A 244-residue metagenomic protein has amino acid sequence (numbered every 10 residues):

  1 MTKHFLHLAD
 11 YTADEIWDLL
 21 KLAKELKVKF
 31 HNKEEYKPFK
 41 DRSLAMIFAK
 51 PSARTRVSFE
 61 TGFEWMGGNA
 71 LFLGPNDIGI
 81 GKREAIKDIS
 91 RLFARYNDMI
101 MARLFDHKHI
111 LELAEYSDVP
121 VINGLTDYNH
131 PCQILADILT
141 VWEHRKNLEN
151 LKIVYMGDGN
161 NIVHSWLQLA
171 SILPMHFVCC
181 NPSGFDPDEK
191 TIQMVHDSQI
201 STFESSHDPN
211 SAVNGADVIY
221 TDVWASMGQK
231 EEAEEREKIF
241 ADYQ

Functional and structural regions predicted by a protein language model:
M1-V57, T61: Positively charged, low-complexity intrinsically disordered leader regions
S43-L44, F48-Y96: Active-site cofactor/substrate anionic-group-binding motifs, chiefly glycine- and Lys/Arg-rich phosphate-binding loops
A49-T61, H144-D222: Glycine-rich phosphate/diphosphate-binding loop of Rossmann-like nucleotide-binding domains
L71-F93, Y116, W166-L169, P187-I200: Active-site-proximal loop->helix
A94, A114, A212-N214: A short, aliphatic-rich alpha-helical micro-motif
D98-L169: Anion-binding alpha/beta catalytic cores of soluble intermediary-metabolism enzymes, centered on
V223-Y243: Glycine/threonine-rich flexible loop motifs
